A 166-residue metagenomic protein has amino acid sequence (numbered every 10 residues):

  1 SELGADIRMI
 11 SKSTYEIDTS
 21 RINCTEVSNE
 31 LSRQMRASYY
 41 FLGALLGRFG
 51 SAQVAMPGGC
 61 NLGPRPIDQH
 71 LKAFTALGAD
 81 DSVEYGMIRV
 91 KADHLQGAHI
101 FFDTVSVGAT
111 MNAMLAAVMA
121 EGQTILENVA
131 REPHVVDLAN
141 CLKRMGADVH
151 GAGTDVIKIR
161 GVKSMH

Functional and structural regions predicted by a protein language model:
S1-H166: Structural preference for solvent-exposed beta-strand-turn elements and adjacent flexible terminal/loop segments within
